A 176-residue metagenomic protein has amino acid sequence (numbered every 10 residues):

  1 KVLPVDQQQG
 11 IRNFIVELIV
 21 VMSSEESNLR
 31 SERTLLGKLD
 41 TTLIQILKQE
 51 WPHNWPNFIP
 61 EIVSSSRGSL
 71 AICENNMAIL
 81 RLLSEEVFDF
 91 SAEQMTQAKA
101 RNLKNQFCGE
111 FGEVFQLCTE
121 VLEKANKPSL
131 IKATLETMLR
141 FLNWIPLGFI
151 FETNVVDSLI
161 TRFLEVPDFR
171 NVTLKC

Functional and structural regions predicted by a protein language model:
K1-C176: Karyopherin-beta/Importin-beta family HEAT-repeat alpha-solenoid scaffold
